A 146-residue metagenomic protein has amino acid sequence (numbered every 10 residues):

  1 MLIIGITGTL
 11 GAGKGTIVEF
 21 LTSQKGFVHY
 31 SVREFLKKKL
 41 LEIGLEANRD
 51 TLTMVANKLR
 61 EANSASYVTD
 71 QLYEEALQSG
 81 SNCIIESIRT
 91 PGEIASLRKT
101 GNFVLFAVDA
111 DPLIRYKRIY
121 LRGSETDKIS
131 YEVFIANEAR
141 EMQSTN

Functional and structural regions predicted by a protein language model:
M1-I4: Extreme N-terminal starter segment of soluble prokaryotic enzymes
T9-A12: ATP-binding Walker
G15: Walker A/P-loop
G26-V28, V104: Conserved beta-strand segments of alpha/beta enzyme cores
V28-C83, I88-A95, T126-D127, E132-I135 (+1 more regions): ATP-dependent small-molecule kinase phosphotransfer cores that center on conserved nucleotide phosphate-binding segments
R49-T51, S96, T100-N146: A glycine- and Lys/Arg-enriched "phosphate-lid" helix/loop adjacent to the NTP-binding pocket of small-molecule kinases
